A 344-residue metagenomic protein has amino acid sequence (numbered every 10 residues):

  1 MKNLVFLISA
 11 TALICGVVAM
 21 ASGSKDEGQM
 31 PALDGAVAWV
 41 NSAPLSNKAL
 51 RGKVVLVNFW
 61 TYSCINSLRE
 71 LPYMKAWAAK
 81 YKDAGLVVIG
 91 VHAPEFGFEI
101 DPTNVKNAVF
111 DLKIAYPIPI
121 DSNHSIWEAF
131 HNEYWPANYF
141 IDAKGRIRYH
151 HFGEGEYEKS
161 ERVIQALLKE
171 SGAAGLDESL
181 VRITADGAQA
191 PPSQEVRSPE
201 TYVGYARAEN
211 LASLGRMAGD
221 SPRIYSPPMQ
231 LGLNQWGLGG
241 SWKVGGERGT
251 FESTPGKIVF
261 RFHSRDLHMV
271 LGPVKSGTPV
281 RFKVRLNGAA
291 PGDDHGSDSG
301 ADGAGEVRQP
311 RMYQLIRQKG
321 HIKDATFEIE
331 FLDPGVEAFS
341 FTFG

Functional and structural regions predicted by a protein language model:
F6-W39, E158-G344: Non-globular targeting/processing and membrane-anchoring segments
A32-V55, A78-Y81: A short beta-strand-turn-helix
V37, T103-I141, M269: Short, internal strand/loop/helix patches that form the active-site neighborhood or redox-interaction surface
L45-L68, M74, V87-I89: Short active-site neighborhood of thiol/selenol oxidoreductases, capturing the structured segment around
R51-V55, D83-V87, K113-P117, A143: Loop/turn elements at helix/coil->beta-strand transitions in domains of secreted/extracellular proteins
T61-I65, A93-F98, H124-I126, I147 (+1 more regions): Solvent-exposed loop/turn segments at secondary-structure junctions within structured extracellular/periplasmic domains
L68-D111, S122-I126, V280-F282: Structural microenvironment flanking redox-active thiols in thiol-disulfide oxidoreductases
N132-A137, D142-S171: Non-catalytic, surface beta->alpha helical segment in thiol-disulfide oxidoreductase systems
